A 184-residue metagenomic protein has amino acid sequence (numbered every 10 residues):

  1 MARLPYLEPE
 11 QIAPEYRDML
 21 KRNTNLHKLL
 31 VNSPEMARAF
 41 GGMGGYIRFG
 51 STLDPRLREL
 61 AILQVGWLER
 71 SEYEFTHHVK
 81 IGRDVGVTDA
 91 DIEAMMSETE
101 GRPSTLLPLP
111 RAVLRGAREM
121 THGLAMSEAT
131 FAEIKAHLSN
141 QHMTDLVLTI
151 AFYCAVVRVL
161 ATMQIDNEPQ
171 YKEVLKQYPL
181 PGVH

Functional and structural regions predicted by a protein language model:
M1-H184: Hydrophobic alpha-helical segments
